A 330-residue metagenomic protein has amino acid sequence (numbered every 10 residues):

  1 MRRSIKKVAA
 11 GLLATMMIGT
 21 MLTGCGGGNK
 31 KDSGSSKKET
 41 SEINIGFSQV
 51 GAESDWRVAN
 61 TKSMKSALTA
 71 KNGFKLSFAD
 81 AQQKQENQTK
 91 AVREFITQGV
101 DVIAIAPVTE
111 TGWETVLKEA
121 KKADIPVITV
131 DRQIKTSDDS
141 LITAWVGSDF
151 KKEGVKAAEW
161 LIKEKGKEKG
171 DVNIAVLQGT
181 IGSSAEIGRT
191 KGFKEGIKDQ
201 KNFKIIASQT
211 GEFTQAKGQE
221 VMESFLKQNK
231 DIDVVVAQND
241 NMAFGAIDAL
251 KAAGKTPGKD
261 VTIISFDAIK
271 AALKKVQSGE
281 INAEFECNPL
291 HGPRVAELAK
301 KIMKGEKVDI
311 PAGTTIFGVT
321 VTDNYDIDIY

Functional and structural regions predicted by a protein language model:
M1-N44, T69-A70, K118-I125, I329-Y330: Short, low-complexity disordered leader/linker segments with a strong preference for bacterial N-terminal type II
I43, L177-I181, A185, G196 (+1 more regions): Hinge/cleft segment of the Venus flytrap/periplasmic-binding protein
I43-K71, L76-K90, E94, Q98-V100 (+4 more regions): Extracytoplasmic "Venus flytrap"
I45, Q88, W145-V172, K217-Q219 (+2 more regions): Hydrophobic alpha-helical segments within soluble ligand-binding/sensing domains
W56-A70, F74, E153-A157, S184-F203 (+3 more regions): Short, solvent-exposed amphipathic alpha-helices that sit in or adjacent to ligand/effector-binding or catalytic
F78-D80, T136-I162, S208, S278-P289: Short beta-strand elements at the ligand-binding edges of bilobed clamshell
I96, V102-K122, F193, A207 (+1 more regions): Hydrophobic alpha-helical
T111, T115-K152, N173, I269-Q277 (+1 more regions): Flexible loop/hinge segments that line or gate small-molecule binding clefts
